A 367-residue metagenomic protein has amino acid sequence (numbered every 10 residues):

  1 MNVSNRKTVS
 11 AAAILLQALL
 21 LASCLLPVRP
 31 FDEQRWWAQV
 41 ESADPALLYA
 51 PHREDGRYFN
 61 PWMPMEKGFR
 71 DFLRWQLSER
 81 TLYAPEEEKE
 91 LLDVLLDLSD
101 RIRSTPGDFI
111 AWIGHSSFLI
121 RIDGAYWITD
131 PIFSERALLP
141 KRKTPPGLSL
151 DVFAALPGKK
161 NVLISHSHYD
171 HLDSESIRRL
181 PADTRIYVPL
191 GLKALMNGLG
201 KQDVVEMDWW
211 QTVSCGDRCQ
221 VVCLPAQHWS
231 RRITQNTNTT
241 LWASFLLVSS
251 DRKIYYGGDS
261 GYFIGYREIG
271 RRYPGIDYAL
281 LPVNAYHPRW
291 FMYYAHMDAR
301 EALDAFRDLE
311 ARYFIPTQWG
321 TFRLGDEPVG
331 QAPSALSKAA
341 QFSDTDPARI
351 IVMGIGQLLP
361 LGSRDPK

Functional and structural regions predicted by a protein language model:
V9-A13, S23-A137, K141-T144, L150 (+2 more regions): Metallo-beta-lactamase
L25-A43, H52-G56, N161, R185 (+3 more regions): Cap/insert and terminal regions of metallo-dependent hydrolase folds
Y49, K141-V188, D203, P274-L280: Active-site metal-binding motif and surrounding structural segment of the metallo-beta-lactamase
P85-G107, P189-R252, A335-Q357, L361-R364: Metallo-beta-lactamase
S117-R121, C215-D277, Y293, M297-E301: Catalytic core of the metallo-beta-lactamase
I120, D130, H166, V221 (+4 more regions): Divalent metal-coordination and catalytic microenvironments
P131-F133, S167, A226-Q227, G258-S260 (+2 more regions): Active-site metal-binding loops of divalent metal-dependent hydrolases
I132-L150, W229-N236, H287-H296, R323: Acidic/histidine-rich helix-loop elements that form or flank divalent-metal/phosphate-binding sites at the catalytic
